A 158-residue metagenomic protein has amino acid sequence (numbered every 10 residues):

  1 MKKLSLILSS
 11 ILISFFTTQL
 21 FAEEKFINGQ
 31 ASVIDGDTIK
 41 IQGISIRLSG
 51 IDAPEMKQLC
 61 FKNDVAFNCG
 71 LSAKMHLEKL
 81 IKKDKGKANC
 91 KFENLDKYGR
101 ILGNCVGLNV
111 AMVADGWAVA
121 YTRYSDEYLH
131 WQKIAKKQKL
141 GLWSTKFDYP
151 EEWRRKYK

Functional and structural regions predicted by a protein language model:
S5-L6, S10-I11, F16-K158: Small beta-barrel nucleic-acid-binding modules, primarily SNase/OB-fold domains and secondarily Tudor-like barrels
